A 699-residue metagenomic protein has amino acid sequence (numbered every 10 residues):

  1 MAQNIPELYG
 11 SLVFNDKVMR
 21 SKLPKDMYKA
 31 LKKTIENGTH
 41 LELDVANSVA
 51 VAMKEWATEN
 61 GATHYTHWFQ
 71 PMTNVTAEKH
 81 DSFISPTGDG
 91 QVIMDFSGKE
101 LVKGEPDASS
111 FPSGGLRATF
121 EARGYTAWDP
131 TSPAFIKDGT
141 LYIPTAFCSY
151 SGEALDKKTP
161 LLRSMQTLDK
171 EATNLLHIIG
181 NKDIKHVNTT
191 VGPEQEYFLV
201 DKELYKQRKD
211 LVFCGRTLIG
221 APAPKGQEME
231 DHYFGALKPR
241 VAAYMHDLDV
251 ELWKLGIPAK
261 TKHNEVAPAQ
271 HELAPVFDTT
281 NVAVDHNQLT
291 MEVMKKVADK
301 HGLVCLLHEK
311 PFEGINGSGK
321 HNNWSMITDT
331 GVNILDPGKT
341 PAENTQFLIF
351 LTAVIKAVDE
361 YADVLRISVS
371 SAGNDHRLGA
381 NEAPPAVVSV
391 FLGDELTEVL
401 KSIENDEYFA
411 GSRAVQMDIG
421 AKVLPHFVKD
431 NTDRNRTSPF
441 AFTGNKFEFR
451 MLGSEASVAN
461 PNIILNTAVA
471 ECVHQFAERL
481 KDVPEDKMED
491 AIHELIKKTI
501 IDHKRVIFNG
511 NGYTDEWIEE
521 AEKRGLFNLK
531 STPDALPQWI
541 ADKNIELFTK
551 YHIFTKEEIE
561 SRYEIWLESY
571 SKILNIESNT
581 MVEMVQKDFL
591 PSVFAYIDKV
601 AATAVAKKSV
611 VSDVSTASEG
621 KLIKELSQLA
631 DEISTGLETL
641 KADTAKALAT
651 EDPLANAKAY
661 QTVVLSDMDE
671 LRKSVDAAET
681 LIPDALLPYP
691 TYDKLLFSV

Functional and structural regions predicted by a protein language model:
M1-D26, T140-L141, N264-L273: N-terminal flexible segment immediately upstream of the FAD-binding catalytic core in FAD-dependent oxidoreductases
M1-K17, E42, K238-P258: N-terminal-biased segments
E7-E121: Active-site core of metal-dependent hydrolases
V45-V49, F69-P71, K99-E100, F147 (+4 more regions): Active-site-proximal loop/turn and secondary-structure-junction residues that shape catalytic pockets, frequently
A62, T66-Q70, H286-K300, M326 (+3 more regions): Hydrophobic/aromatic-rich, well-ordered segments within soluble, folded domains that form packed cores
N74-D89, S109, R208, G215-T217 (+4 more regions): Short linear, low-complexity motifs centered on an aromatic residue
E121-L307, N316-G319, M326-E564: Glycine-rich, acidic/polar active-site loops that bind/position phosphate-bearing ligands
T499-V699: C-terminal amphipathic alpha-helical interaction region
